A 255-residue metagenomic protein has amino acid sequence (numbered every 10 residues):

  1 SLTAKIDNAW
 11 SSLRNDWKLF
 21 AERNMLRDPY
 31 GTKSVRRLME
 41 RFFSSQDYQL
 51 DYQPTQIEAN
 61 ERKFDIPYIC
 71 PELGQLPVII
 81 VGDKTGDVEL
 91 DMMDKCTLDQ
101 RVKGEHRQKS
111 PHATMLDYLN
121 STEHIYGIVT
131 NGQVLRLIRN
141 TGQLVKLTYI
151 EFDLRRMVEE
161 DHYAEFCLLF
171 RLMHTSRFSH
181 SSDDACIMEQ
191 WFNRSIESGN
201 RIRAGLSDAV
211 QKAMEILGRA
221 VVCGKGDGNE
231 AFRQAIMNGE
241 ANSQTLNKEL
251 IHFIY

Functional and structural regions predicted by a protein language model:
S1-L26, Q75-Y255: Short, basic/polar, glycine-containing "phosphate-handling" surface segments that engage DNA
A21-T55: Acidic-basic catalytic patches of nuclease active cores, encompassing PD-(D/E)XK and other metal-cofactor nuclease
G31-T32, R36, E61, P111 (+1 more regions): Generic structural signal for well-ordered secondary structure
R37, R41, Y68, D117: Surface-exposed charge patches
Q46-Q75: Active-site metal-binding core of divalent-cation-utilizing nuclease and nuclease-like domains
